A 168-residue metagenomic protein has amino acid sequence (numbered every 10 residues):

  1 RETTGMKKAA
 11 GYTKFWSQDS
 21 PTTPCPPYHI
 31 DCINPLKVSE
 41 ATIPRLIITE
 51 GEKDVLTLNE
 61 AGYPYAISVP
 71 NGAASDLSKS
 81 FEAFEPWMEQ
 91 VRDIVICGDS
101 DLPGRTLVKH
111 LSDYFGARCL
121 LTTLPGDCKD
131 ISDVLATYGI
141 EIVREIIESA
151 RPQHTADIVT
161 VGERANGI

Functional and structural regions predicted by a protein language model:
R1-R92: Phosphate-handling DNA/RNA-contact segment within nucleic-acid enzymes
K53, A73-D76, G98-V108: Acidic, metal-coordinating catalytic cores used for nucleic-acid/nucleotide bond scission and strand-transfer chemistry
L58, I96, I168: Conserved RecA-like P-loop NTPase ATPase core
F81-E89, K129-R144: Short, surface-exposed amphipathic charged segments that create phosphate/polyanion-binding patches used for binding
T106-G116: Short, aromatic/basic amphipathic alpha-helical patches
C119-C128: A generic structural motif
R151-T160: Interdomain "pre-motor" coupling segment immediately N-terminal to P-loop NTPase/helicase cores
V159-I168: The Walker A/P-loop phosphate-binding site
